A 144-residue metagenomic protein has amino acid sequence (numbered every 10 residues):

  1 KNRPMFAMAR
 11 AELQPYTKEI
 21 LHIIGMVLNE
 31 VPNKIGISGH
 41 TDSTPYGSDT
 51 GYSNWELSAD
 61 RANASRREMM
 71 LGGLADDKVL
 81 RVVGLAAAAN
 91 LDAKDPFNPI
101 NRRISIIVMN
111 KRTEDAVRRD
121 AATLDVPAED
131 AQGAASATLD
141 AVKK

Functional and structural regions predicted by a protein language model:
K1-N2: Short, aliphatic-rich beta-strand segments
A7-I20, H40-R119, A128-K144: Periplasmic OmpA-like peptidoglycan-binding domain that tethers envelope proteins to the cell wall
L21-E30: Short amphipathic alpha-helices and their capping/turn segments at secondary-structure boundaries
V27, K34, L71: Catalytic cores of peptidoglycan-degrading enzymes
V31-I35, K78: Loop/turn elements at helix/coil->beta-strand transitions in domains of secreted/extracellular proteins
A121-T123: A post-motif C-terminal structural segment
